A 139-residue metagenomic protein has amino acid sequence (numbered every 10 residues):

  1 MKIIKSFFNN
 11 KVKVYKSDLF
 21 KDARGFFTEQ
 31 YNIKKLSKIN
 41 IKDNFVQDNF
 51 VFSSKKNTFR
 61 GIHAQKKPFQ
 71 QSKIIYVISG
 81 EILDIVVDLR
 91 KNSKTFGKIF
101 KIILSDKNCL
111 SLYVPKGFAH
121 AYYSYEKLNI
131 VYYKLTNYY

Functional and structural regions predicted by a protein language model:
M1-K107, L128, L135-Y139: Non-catalytic, conserved peripheral segments adjacent to functional cores
L104-K127: Conserved metal-binding segment of the jelly-roll/cupin
